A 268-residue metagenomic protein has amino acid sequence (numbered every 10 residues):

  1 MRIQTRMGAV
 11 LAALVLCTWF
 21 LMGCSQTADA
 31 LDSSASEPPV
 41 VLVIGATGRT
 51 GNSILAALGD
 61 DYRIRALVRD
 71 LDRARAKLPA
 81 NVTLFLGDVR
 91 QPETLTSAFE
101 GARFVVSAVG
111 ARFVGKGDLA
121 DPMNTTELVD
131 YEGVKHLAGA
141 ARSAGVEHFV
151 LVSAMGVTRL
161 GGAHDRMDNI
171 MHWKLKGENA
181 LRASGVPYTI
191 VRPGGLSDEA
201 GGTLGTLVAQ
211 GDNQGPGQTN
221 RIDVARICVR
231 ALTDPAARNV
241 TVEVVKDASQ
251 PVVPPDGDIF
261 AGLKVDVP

Functional and structural regions predicted by a protein language model:
R2-L11: Bacterial N-terminal signal peptides that target proteins for export
L11-M22: Bacterial N-terminal signal peptides
S25-Q26: Bacterial signal peptide processing site
D29, A35, A46, D118 (+1 more regions): Active-site-lining helix/loop region of Rossmann-like oxidoreductase modules
S34-D60: N-terminal Rossmann NAD(P)H-binding glycine-rich loop of SDR-like oxidoreductase domains
V41-L42, A46, A66-S143: NAD(P)H-binding glycine-rich loop region in Rossmannoid oxidoreductase-like domains and their noncatalytic homologs
Q91, G133, G177, N220-D223: Conserved cofactor-binding/catalytic machinery of classical short-chain dehydrogenase/reductase
A111-P216: Glycine-/Pro-rich loop/turn segments that contact NAD(P) or position catalytic residues in Rossmann-like domains
